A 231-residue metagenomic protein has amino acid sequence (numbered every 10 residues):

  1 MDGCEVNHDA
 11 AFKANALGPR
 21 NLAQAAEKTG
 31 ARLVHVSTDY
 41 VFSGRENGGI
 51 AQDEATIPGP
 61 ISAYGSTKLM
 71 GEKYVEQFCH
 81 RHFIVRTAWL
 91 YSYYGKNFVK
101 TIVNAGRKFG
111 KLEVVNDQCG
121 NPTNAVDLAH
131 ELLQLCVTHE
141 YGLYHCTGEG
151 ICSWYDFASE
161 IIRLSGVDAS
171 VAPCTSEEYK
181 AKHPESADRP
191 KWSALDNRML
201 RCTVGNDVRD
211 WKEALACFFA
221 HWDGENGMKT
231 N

Functional and structural regions predicted by a protein language model:
M1-A14: NAD(P)H-binding glycine-rich loop region in Rossmannoid oxidoreductase-like domains and their noncatalytic homologs
L17-I61: Conserved Rossmann-fold NAD(P)-dependent oxidoreductase catalytic core, especially the SDR/UDP-sugar
P19-L22, E72, L132: Conserved internal alpha-helix within the Rossmann fold of NAD(P)-dependent oxidoreductases
T67: Active-site helix of classical SDR
K73-G120, A125-D127, L133: NAD(P)-dependent short-chain dehydrogenase/reductase
V114-C119, Y144-I151, T203: Glycine-rich Rossmann NAD(P)(H)-binding loop
E131, T138-S186, F219, N226-T230: Mid/C-terminal beta-alpha module of Rossmann-like enzyme folds, strongest in SDR-family dehydrogenases/epimerases
D188-N231: C-terminal amphipathic/interface module of NAD(P)-dependent oxidoreductases and related NAD-binding regulators
